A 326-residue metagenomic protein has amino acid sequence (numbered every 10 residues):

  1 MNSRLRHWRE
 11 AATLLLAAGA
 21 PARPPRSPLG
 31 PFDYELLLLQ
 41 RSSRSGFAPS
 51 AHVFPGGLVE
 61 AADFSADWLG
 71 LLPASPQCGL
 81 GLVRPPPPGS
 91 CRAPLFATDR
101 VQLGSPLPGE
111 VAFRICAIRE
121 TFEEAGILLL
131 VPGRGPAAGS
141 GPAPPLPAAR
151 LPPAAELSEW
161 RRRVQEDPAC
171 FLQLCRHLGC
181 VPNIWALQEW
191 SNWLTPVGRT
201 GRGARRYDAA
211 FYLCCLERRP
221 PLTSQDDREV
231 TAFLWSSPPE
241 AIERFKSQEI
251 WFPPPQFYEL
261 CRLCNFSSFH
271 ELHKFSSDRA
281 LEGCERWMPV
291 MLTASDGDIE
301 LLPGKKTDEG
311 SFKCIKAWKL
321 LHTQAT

Functional and structural regions predicted by a protein language model:
M1-T326: N-terminal leader/linker segments that precede catalytic domains of diphosphate-processing enzymes
